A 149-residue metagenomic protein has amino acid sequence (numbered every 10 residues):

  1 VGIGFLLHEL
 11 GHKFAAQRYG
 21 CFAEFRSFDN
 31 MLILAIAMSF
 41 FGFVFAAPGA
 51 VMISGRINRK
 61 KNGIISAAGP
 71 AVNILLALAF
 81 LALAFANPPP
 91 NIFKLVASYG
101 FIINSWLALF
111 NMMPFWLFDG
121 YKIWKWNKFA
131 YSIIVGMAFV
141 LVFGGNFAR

Functional and structural regions predicted by a protein language model:
V1-R149: Hydrophobic transmembrane alpha-helices and their immediate loop junctions in multi-pass integral membrane proteins
